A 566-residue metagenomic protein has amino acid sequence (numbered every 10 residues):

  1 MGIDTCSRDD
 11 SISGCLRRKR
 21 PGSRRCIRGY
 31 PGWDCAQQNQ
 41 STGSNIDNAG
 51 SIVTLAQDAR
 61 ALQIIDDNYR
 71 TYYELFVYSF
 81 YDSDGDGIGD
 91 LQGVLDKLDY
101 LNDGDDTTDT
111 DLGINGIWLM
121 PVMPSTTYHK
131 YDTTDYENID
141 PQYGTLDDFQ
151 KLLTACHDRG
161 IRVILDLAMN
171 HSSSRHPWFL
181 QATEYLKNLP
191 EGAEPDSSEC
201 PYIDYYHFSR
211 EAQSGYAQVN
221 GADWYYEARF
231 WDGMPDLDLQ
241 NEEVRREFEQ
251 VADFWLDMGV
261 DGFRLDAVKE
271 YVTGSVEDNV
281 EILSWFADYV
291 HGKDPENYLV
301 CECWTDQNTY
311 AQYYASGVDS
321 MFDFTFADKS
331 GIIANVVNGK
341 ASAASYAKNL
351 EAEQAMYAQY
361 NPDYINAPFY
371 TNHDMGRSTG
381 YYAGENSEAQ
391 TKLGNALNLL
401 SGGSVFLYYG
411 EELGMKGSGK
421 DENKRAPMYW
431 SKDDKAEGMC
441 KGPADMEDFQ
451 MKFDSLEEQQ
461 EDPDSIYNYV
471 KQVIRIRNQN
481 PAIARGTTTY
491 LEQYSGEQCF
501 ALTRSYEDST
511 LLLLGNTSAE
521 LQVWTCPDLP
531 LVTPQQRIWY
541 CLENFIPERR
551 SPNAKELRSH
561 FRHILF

Functional and structural regions predicted by a protein language model:
M1-L16: Sec-dependent N-terminal signal peptides of Gram-positive bacterial secreted proteins and lipoproteins
R8, R17-R20, R24-R28, R537 (+3 more regions): Basic polycationic patches enriched in arginine
S13-P31, C35-A36, A56: Sec-dependent signal peptide cleavage junction
Y30, G50-E249, D257, R264 (+1 more regions): Acidic/aromatic-lined carbohydrate-recognition and catalytic surfaces of CAZymes acting on diverse glycans
G43, D47-G50, L153-I161, N170-H171 (+10 more regions): Active-site-proximal helices and loops of the catalytic beta/alpha 8
S83-L98, Y381-E388, G438-D445, F545-E556: Short, polar loop/linker segments at the starts of domains and inter-domain junctions
K293, Y298, T305, F369-N372 (+1 more regions): Loop/helix patches that line or flank the sugar-binding groove of alpha-linked glycan CAZymes
A519-F566: C-terminal beta-sandwich/jelly-roll accessory domains of carbohydrate-active enzymes
